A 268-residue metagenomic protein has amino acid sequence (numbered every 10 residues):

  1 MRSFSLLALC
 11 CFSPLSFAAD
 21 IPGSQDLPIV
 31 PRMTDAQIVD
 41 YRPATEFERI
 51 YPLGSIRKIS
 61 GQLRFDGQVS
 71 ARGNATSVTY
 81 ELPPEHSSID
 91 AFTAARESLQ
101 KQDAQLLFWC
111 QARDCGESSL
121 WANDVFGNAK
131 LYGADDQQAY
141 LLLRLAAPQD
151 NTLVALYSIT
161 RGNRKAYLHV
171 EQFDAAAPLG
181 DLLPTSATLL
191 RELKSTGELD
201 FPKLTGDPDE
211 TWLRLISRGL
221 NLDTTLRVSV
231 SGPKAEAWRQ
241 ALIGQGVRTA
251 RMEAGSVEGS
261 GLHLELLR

Functional and structural regions predicted by a protein language model:
R2-L9: Sec-dependent signal peptide recognition, specifically the positively charged N-region followed immediately by
C10-C11, C110: Generic recognition of cysteine residues
S13-S16: N-terminal signal peptide c-region/cleavage motif recognized by signal peptidases
A18-T211, L215-L222, P233-V247, M252-R268: An acidic-aromatic pocket/loop used at catalytic or ligand-binding sites
L226-V230: Short glycine-rich phosphate-binding loop at a beta-alpha junction
